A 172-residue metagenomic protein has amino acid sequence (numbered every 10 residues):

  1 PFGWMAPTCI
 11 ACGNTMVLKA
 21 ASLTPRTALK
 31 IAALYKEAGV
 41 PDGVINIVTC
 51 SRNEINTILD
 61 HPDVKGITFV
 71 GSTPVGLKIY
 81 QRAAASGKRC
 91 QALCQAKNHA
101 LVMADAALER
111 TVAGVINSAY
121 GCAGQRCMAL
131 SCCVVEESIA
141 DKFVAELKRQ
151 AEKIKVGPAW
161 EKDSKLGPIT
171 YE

Functional and structural regions predicted by a protein language model:
P1-R110: Rossmann-like NAD(P) dinucleotide-binding subdomain of oxidoreductase/dehydrogenase enzymes
G66, S72-E172: ALDH superfamily catalytic-core signature
